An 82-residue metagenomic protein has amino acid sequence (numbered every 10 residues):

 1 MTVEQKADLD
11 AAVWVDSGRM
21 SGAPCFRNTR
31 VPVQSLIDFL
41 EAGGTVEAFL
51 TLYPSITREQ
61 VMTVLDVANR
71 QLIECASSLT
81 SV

Functional and structural regions predicted by a protein language model:
M1-L9, L79-V82: Intrinsically disordered, low-complexity and often Lys/Arg-enriched segments
A7-E47: A short, structured beta-strand/loop element
R30-V82: Long, charge-rich, low-complexity alpha-helical segments
